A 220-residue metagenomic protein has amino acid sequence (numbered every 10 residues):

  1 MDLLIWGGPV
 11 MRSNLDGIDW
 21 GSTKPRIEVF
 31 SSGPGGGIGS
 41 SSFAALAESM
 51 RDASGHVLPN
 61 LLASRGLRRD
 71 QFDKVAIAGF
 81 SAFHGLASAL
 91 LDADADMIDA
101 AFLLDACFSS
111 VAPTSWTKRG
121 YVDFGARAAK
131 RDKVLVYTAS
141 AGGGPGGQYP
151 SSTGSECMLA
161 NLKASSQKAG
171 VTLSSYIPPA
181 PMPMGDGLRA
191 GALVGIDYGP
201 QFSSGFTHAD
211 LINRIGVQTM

Functional and structural regions predicted by a protein language model:
M1-R65, M182-P183, L193: Active-site machinery of serine-nucleophile hydrolases
P9-S13, G33-I38, S81-G85, A106-S110 (+2 more regions): Solvent-exposed loop/turn segments at secondary-structure junctions within structured extracellular/periplasmic domains
N14-G17, G39-F43, A89-L90, A112-W116 (+1 more regions): Short, solvent-exposed loop/turn and secondary-structure capping segments
S42-L58, G79-A82, A112-T117, S151 (+1 more regions): Phosphate/oxyanion-binding active-site loops and adjacent basic polyanion-contact surfaces
R68-S81, A101: Alpha/beta-hydrolase fold nucleophile elbow
F83-D94: Short glycine-enriched nucleophile-adjacent loop and the immediately C-terminal alpha-helix near the catalytic center
A95-T207: The feature captures the conserved acid-bearing segment of alpha/beta-hydrolase catalytic domains
G205-M220: Catalytic active-site module of serine/aspartate enzymes centered on a nucleophile-bearing elbow/loop
